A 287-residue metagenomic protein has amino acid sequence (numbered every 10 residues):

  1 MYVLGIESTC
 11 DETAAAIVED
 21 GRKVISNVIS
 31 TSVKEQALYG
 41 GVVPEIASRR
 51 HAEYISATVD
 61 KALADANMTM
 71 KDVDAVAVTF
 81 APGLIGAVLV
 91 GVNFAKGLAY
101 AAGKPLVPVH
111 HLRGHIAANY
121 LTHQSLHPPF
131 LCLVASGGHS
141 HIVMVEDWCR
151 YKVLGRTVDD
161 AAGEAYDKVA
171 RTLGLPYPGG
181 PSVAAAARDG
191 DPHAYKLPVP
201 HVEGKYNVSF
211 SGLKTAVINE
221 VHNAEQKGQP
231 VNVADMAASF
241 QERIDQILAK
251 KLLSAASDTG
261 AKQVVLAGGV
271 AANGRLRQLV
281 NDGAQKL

Functional and structural regions predicted by a protein language model:
Y2-P82, H111, H115, A234-M236: N-terminal beta-alpha supersecondary unit
T13-V18, C132, S140-M144: Short beta-strand scaffold segments in enzyme catalytic cores
A66-D72, F94-H111, A118, G283: Nucleotide and nucleotide-moiety/phosphate-recognizing core
V78-A81, L98, S136, V264-N273: Glycine-rich beta-strand-to-loop/alpha-helix junction loops that act as flexible
A87-A95: Glycine-centered tight-turn and secondary-structure capping sites
V109-L131: Conserved phosphate-binding catalytic cores of ATP/NTP-utilizing and phosphoryl-transfer enzymes
Q124, D147-D191, K214-T215, N219-N223: Glycine-rich phosphate-binding loop plus the immediately following alpha-helix
A185-V264, G274-L287: A contiguous, well-structured pocket-lining segment that forms one wall/lid of small-molecule binding clefts in soluble
